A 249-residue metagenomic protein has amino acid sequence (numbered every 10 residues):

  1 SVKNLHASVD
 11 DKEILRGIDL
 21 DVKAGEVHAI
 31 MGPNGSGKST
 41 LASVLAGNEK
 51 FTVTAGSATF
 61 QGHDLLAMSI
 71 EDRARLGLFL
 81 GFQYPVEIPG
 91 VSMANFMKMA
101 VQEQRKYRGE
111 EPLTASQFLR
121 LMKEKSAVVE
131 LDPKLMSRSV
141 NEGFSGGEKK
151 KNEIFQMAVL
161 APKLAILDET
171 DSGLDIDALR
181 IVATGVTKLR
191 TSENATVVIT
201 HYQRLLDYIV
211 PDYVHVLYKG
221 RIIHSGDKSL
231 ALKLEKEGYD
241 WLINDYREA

Functional and structural regions predicted by a protein language model:
V2, L15-G17: Conserved structural motif at the start of ABC-family nucleotide-binding domains
K12-E13, D72, R180: Short coil-to-beta microelement around the adenine-binding A-loop and adjacent beta1/P-loop entry of ABC ATPase
M31-P33: The feature captures the beta-strand-to-loop junction immediately N-terminal to the Walker
S57-R73, N141: ABC ATPase NBD Q-loop/coupling interface
V86-K163: ABC-family P-loop ATPase nucleotide-binding domains
I166-T170, D177: Walker B catalytic motif
Y213, L217, R221-N244: Conserved beta-strand-loop-alpha-helix hinge in the C-terminal portion of ABC ATPase nucleotide-binding domains
